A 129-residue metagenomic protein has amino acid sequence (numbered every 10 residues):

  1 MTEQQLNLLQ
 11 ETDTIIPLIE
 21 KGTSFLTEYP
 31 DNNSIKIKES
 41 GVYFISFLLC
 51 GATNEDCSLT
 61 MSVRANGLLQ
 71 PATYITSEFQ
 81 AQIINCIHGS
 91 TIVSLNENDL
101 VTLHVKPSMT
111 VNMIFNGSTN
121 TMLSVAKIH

Functional and structural regions predicted by a protein language model:
M1-H129: Extracellular jelly-roll beta-sandwich "head" domains, especially the C-terminal globular C1q domain
